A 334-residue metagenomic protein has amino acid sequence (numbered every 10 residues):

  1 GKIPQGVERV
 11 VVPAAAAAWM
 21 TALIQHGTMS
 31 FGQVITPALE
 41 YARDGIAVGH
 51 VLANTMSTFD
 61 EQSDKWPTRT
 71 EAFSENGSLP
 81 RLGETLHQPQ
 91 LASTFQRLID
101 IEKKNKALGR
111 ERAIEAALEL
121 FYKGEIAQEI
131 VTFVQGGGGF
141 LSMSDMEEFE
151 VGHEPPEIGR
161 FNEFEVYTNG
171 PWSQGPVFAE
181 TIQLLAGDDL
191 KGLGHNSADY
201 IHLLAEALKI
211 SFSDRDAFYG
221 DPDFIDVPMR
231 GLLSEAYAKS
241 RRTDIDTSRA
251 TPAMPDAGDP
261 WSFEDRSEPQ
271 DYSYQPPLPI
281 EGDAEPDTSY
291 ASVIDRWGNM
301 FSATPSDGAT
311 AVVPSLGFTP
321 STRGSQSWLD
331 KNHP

Functional and structural regions predicted by a protein language model:
G1-A116, F121-S173, L233, T243-D246: Noncatalytic scaffold domains of N-terminal-nucleophile
G1-H26, Q174-H202, A311-P334: Gly/Pro-rich active-site capping loops and adjacent beta-alpha segments that organize cofactor/substrate pockets
H26-M29, N105, G136-S144, D188-L193 (+2 more regions): Secondary-structure transition/capping motifs at alpha-helix termini and the adjoining loop/turn into the next element
A38, T181, A207-S211: Short alpha-helical scaffolding segments that buttress acidic/His motifs in well-ordered protein cores
A38-A42, D307-A309, G324-Q326: Acidic, glycine-rich active-site loops and adjacent beta-strand->loop/helix elements that engage anionic groups
G77, Q88, A127, G187-S306 (+1 more regions): Internal maturation/activation junctions in enzymes
L91, P155-A186, W297-N299, S306-G317: His/Glu-based metal-binding/catalytic segments typifying zinc-dependent metallopeptidases
G139-S142, E268-L278, R323-P334: Short Pro/Gly-enriched beta-strand edge/turn motifs at strand-loop
